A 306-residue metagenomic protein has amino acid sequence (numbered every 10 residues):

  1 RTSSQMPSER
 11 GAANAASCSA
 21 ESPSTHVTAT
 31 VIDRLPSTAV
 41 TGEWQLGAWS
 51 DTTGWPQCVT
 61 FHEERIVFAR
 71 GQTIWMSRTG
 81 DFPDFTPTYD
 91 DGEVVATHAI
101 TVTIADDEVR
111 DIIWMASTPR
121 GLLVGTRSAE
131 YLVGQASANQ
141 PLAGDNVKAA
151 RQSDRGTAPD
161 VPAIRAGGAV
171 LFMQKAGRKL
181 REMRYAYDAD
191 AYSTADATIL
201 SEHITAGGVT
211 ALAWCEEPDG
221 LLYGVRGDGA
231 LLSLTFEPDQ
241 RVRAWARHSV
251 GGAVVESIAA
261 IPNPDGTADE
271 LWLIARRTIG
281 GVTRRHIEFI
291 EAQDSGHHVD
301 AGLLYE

Functional and structural regions predicted by a protein language model:
Q5-W55: Small/polar beta-strand repeat architecture
H26, P36-T41, V95-A96, A138-K148 (+2 more regions): Beta-strand initiation motifs
T38-Q57, I104-W114, T205-A206, A211-C215: Short linear interaction motifs
A48, R110, Q140, R155-A158 (+2 more regions): Beta-sheet repeat architectures centered on beta-propellers
G54-V95, T126-G134, D145-R181: Carboxylate/His-rich catalytic cores and anion/metal-binding grooves
H62, T118, I164-A166, C215 (+1 more regions): Structural WD40 beta-propeller signal
I66-A69, L122-G125, M173, Y223-V225 (+1 more regions): Short beta-strand motif characteristic of blades in beta-propeller domains
